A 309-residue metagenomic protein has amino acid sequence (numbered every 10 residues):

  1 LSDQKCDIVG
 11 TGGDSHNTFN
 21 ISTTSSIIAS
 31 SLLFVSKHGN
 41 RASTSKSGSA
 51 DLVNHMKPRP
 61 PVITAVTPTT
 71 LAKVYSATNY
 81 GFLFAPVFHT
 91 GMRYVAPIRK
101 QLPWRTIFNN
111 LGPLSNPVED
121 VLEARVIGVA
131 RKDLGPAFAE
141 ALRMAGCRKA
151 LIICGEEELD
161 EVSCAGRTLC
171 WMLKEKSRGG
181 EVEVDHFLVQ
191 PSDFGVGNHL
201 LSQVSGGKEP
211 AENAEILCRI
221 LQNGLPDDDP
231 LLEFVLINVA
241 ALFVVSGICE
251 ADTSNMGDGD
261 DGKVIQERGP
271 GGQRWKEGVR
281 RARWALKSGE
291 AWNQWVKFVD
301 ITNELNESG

Functional and structural regions predicted by a protein language model:
L1-S43: Active-site cofactor/substrate anionic-group-binding motifs, chiefly glycine- and Lys/Arg-rich phosphate-binding loops
C6, R41-K46, A72, F88-H89: Short, glycine/charge-rich beta-strand/loop segments that flank catalytic centers and engage negatively charged groups
D7-G10, S36, S45, N109 (+2 more regions): Generic detector of intrinsically disordered, low-complexity, polar/charged segments
D14-S15, A50, L114: Gly/Ser/Thr-rich beta-alpha loop segments that engage phosphate groups in nucleotides
T18, H55-G309: Glycine-rich anion-binding loops and their surrounding alpha/beta cores
T23-S31, D51, N238-V244: Contiguous, well-ordered alpha-helical segments that form the cores/surfaces of helical PPI scaffolds
R41-R59: Active-site-proximal loop->helix
